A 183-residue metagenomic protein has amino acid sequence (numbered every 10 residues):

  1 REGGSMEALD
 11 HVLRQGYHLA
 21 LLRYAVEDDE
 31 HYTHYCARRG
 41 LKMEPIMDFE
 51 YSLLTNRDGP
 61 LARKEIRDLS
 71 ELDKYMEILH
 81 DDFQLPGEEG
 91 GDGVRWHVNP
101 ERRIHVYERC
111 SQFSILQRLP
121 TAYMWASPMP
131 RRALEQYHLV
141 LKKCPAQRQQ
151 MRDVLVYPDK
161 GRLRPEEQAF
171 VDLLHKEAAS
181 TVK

Functional and structural regions predicted by a protein language model:
R1-T33: Central regulatory/effector-binding core of bacterial HTH transcription factors
M6-L13, M43, L69, F113: Short hydrophobic/charged patches on amphipathic alpha-helices used for structural packing and interfaces
L13-H18, R23, D82-L141: Hydrophobic hinge/microswitch elements
A25-E30, A62-R63, D68-V98, R164 (+1 more regions): Secondary-structure junction motif
Y35-E77: Flexible hinge/capping segments at coil-to-helix
A37-D48, S127-P128, Q136-Q150, D159: Short beta-strand->loop
V140-V182: A late-sequence structural motif
